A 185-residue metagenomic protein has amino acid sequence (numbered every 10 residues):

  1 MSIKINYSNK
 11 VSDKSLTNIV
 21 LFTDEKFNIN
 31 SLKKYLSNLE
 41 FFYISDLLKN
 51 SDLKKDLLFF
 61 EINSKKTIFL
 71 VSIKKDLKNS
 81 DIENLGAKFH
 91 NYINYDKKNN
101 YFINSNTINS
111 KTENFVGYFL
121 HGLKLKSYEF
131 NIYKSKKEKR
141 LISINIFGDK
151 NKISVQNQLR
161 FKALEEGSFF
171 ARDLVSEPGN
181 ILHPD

Functional and structural regions predicted by a protein language model:
M1-D185: Short amphipathic alpha-helical segment within the helicase RecA-like ATPase core that mediates nucleic-acid
